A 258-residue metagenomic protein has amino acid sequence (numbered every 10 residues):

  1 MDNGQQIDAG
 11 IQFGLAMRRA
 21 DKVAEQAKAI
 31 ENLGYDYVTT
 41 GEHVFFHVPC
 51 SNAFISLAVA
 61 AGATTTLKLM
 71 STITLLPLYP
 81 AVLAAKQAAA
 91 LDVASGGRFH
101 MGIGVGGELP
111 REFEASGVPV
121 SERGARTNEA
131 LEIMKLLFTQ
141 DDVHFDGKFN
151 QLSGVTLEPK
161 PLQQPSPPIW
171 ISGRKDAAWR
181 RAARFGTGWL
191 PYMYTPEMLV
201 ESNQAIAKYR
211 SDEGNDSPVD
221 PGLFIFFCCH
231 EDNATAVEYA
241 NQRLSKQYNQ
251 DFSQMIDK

Functional and structural regions predicted by a protein language model:
M1-A63, K68, Q164-P167: N-terminal beta1-alpha1-beta2 module of alpha/beta enzyme domains
D2-G4, T64-L67, S95, D141-D142 (+1 more regions): Short helix-capping segments at alpha-helix termini
D2-R18, P77-H144, M193, E197-E201 (+1 more regions): Flexible, glycine-rich active-site loops centered on histidine and acidic residues that chelate a metal or position
D8-D21, T72-V82, Q163-R174, F227-H230 (+1 more regions): Active-site mouth loops of central-metabolism enzymes
A9-L15, V38-T40, K68-T72, F99-I103 (+3 more regions): Hydrophobic faces of well-ordered beta-strands that scaffold small-molecule active sites in alpha/beta enzyme cores
R18-I30, L83-Q87, I171-R181, Y239-A240 (+1 more regions): Short, acidic/polar
I30, G34, E42, A60 (+7 more regions): Conserved, mostly hydrophobic/aromatic
F224, D232-K258: Active-site pocket-lining/capping segments in soluble small-molecule metabolic enzymes
